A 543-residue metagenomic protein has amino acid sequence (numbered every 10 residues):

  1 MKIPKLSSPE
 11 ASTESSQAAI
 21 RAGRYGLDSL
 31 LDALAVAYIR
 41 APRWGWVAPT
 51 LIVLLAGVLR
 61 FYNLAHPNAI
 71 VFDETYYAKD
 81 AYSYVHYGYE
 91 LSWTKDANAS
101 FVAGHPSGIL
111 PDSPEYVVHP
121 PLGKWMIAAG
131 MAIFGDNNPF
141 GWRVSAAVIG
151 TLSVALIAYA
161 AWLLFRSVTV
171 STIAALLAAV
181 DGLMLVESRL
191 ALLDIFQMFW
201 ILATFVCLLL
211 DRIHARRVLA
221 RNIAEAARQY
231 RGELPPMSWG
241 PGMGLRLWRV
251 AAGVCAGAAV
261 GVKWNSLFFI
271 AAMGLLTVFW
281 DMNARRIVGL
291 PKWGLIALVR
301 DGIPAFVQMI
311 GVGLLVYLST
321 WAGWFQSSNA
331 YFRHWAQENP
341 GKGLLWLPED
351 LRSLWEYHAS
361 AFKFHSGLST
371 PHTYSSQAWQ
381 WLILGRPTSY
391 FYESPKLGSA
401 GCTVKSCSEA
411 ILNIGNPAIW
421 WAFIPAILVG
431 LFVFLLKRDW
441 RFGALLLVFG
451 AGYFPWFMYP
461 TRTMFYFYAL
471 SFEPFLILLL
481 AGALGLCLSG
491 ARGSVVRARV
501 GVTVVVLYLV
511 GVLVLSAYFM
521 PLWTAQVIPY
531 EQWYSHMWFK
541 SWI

Functional and structural regions predicted by a protein language model:
M1-L59, R300-G313, A498-L509: Start-transfer (signal-anchor) and selected internal transmembrane alpha helices of multi-pass inner/ER membrane
K2-K5, P9, G240-A251, L275 (+3 more regions): Transmembrane helical bundles and short interhelical boundary loops of multi-pass, membrane-embedded
L30, L34, F165, T204-W248 (+1 more regions): Membrane-interface transmembrane helices that cradle and orient dolichyl/undecaprenyl
W46, L51-I52, I157-V180, R217-E225 (+2 more regions): Transmembrane-helix signature of polytopic, membrane-embedded enzymes that assemble or transfer cell-envelope glycans
A56, A174-A179, V186, V206 (+2 more regions): Short helix- or helix-capping micro-motifs that position conserved polar/aromatic residues at function-defining sites
A65-A103, L298, P304-M309, G313-R386 (+1 more regions): Aromatic-rich transmembrane-lumenal/periplasmic boundary elements in polytopic membrane proteins
I70-V71, W142, A146, L163 (+2 more regions): Short acidic/glycine- and proline-prone juxtamembrane loop motifs at membrane-interface regions of multi-pass membrane
V144-F165, A203: Transmembrane-helix motifs of polytopic, lipid-linked glycan transferases
